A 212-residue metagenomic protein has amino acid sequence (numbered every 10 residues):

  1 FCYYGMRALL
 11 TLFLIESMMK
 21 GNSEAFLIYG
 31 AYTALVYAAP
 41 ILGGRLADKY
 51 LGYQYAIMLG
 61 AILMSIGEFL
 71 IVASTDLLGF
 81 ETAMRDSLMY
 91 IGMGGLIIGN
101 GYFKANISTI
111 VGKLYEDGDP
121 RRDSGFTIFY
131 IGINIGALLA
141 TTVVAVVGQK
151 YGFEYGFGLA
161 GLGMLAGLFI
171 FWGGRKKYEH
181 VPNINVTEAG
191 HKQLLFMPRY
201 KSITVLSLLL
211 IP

Functional and structural regions predicted by a protein language model:
A8-E24: Short amphipathic helix-loop junctions that connect adjacent transmembrane helices in Major Facilitator Superfamily/SLC
L10, Y102-E116: Intracellular juxtamembrane helix-capping segments at the cytosolic ends of symmetry-related transmembrane helices
L14-I15, L46-Y50, V143-G152: Interfacial helix-cap and linker-helix signal at transmembrane-aqueous boundaries of multi-pass secondary transporters
G30-D48, S65, K104, L138: Central cavity-lining transmembrane alpha-helices of secondary-active solute carriers, predominantly the Major
L35-V36, R121-Q149, G156-G167: Glycine-rich segments within core transmembrane alpha-helices of 12-TM secondary carriers
M58-M84: C-terminal ends and interior cores of transmembrane alpha-helices in multi-pass membrane transporters/permeases
G67, F80-F103: Hydrophobic core of transmembrane alpha-helices in multi-pass small-molecule transporters, especially MFS/SLC-type
D117, A145-P212: Intracellular loop-helix junctions on the cytosolic face of multi-pass helical membrane proteins
